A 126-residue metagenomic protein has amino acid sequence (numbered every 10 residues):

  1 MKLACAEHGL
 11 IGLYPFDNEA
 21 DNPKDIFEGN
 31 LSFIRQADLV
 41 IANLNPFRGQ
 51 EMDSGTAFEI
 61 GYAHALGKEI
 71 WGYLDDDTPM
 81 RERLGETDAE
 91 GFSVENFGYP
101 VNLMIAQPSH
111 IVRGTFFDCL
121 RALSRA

Functional and structural regions predicted by a protein language model:
M1-A126: Conserved catalytic or regulatory cores that recognize and/or transform ribose-phosphate-containing ligands
